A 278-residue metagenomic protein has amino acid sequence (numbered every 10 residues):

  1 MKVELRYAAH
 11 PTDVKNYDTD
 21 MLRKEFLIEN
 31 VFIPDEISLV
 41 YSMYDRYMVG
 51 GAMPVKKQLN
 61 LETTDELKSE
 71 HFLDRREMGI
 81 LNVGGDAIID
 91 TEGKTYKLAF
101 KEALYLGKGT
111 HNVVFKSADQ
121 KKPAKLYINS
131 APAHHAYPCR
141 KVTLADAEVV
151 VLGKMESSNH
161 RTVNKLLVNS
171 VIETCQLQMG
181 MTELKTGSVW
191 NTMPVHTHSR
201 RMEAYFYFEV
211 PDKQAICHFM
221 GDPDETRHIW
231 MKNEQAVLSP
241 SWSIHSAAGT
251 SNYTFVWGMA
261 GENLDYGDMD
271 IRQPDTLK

Functional and structural regions predicted by a protein language model:
M1-T64, K68-S69, E77-M78, L277: Hydrophobic, proline/glycine-rich low-complexity stretches
D35-L67, H160-E203: A short glycine-rich, His/Asp/Glu-containing loop-to-beta-strand
F72-I88, E183-T186, H198-D224, W230 (+1 more regions): Short, conserved beta-strand element in jelly-roll/cupin
G84-P132: Acidic, low-complexity central loop/insert segments
E92, Y137-V142, L177-Q178, V189-V195 (+1 more regions): A short secondary-structure junction signal
L98-A118, W230-S251, A260: Conserved metal-binding segment of the jelly-roll/cupin
D119-R161, V256-K278: Double-stranded beta-helix
